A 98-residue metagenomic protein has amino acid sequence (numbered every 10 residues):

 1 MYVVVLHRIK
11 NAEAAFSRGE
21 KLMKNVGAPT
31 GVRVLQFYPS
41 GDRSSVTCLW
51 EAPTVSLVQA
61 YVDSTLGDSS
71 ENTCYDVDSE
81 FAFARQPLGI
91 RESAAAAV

Functional and structural regions predicted by a protein language model:
M1-S45, P53-Y61, G67, V77-V98: Short S/T/G/P-rich N-terminal loop/turn motif that feeds into the first structured element of a domain
